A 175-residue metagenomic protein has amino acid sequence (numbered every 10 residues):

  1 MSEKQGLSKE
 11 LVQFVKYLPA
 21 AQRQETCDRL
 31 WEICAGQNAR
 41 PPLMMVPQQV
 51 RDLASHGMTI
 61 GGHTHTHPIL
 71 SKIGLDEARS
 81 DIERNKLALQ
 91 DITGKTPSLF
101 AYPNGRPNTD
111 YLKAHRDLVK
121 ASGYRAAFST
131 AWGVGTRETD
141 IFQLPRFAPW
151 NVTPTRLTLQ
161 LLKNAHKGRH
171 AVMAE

Functional and structural regions predicted by a protein language model:
M1-H56: Extended, charge-rich helix/loop segments that form flexible, surface "patches" used to engage negatively charged
Q13, A21, S55, K72-E175: C-terminal active-site subregion of NodB/CE4 polysaccharide deacetylases
C27-L30, H65-T66, I92-P97: A short alpha-helix capping/helix-coil boundary motif
P41, T66, D140-Q143: Glycine-rich, flexible loop/turn motifs
L43, S71-K72: Active-site-adjacent beta-strand anchor residues
T59-P68: Histidine-centered catalytic micro-motifs
